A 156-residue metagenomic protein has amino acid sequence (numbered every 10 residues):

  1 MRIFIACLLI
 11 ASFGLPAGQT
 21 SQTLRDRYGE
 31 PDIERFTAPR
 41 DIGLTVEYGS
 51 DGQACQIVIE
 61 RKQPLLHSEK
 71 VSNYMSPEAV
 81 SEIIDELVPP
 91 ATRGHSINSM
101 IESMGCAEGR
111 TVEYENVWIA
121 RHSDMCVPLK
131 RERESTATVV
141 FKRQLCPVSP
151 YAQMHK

Functional and structural regions predicted by a protein language model:
M1-R2, A11, S99, T138: N-terminal targeting/docking segments
R2, L9-P90, P150, M154-K156: Short helix/turn-capping signatures at newly exposed starts of structured segments
L66-K156: Non-cytosolic coordination micro-motifs
